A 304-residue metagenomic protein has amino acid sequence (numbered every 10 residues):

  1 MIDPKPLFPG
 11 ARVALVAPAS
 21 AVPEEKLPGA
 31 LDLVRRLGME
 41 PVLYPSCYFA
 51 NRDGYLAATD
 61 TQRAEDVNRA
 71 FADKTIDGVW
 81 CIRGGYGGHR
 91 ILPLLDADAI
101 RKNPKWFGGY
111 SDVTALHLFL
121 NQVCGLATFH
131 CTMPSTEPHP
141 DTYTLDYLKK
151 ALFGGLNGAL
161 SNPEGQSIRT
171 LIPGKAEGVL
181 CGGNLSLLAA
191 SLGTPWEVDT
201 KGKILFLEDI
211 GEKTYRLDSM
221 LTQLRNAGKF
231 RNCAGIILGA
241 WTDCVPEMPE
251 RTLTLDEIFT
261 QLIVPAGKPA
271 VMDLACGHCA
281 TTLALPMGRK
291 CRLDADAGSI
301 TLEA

Functional and structural regions predicted by a protein language model:
M1-T75: ATP/NTP phosphate-donor binding region
L15, V79, D112, L188 (+2 more regions): Buried hydrophobic positions in well-ordered alpha/beta secondary-structure cores of metabolic enzymes
D73-G78, C233: Short acidic/histidine-rich motifs immediately flanking catalytic phosphotransfer sites in two-component signaling
V79-H89, Y110: N-terminal glycine-rich "phosphate-gripper" loop used for MgATP/nucleotide binding and carboxylate activation
L95-F119, A127-P134, P269: Short, acidic/small-residue loops that bind anionic groups at enzyme active sites
G125-A189, G193: Conserved anion/nucleotide-ligand pocket segment
D199-R251, L255: Internal helical hairpin/lid segments
A240-A304: ATP/nucleoside-binding phosphotransfer catalytic cores, i.e., glycine-rich phosphate-binding loops
